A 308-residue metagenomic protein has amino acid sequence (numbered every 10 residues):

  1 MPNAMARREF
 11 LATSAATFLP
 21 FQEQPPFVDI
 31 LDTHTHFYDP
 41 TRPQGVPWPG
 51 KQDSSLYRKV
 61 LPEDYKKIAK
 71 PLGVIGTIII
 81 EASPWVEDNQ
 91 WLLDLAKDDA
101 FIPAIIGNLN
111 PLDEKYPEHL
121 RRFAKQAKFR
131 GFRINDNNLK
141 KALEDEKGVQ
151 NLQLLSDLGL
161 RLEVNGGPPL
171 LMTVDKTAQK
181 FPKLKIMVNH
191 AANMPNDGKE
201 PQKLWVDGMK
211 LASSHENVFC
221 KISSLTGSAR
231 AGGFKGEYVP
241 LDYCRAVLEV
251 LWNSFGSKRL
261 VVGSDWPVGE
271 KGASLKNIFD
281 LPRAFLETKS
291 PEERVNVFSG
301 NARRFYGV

Functional and structural regions predicted by a protein language model:
P2-T33, D53, R58-G76, E249-V250 (+2 more regions): Mid-to-C-terminal alpha-helical segments outside catalytic/metal-binding sites
Q24-L158, V164, P168, D242 (+1 more regions): Mid-domain alpha/beta scaffold segments of enzyme catalytic cores
T35, A82, A191, D265-W266: Active-site metal-binding loops of divalent metal-dependent hydrolases
T41-V46, E118-H119, K199-P201, G232-F234 (+1 more regions): Short aromatic-enriched loop/helix-cap "lid" or pocket-rim segments at secondary-structure transitions that line
S54-R58, D88, E144, P201 (+7 more regions): Residue-level preference for long, well-ordered alpha-helices that form the structural scaffold of enzyme catalytic
P84-W85, L112-E114, N138-A142, M194-D197 (+2 more regions): Short, small-residue-enriched loops and turns at beta-alpha junctions that line or gate enzyme active sites
K141-V261: Catalytic pocket-lining loop regions of alpha/beta-barrel enzymes, especially the amidohydrolase/enolase/GH5 lineages
